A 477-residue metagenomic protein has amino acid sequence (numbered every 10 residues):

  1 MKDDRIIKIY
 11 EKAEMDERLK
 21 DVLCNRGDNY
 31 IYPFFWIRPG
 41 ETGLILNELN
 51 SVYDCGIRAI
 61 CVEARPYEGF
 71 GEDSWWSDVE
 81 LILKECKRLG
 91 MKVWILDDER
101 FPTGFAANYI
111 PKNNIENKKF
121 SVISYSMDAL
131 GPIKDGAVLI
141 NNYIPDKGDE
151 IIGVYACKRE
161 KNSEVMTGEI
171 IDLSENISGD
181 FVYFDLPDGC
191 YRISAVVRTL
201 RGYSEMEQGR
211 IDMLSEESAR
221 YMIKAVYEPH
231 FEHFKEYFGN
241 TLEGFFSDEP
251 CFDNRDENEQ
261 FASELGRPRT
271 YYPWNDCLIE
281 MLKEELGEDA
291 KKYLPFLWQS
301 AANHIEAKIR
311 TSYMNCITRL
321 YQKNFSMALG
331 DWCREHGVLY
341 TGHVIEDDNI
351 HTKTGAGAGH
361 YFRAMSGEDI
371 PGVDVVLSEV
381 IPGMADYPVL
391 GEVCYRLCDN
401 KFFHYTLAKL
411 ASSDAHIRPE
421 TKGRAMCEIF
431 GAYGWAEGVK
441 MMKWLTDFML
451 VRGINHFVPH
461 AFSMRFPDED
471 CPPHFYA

Functional and structural regions predicted by a protein language model:
K2-N25, Y30, I45-C55, E72-T311 (+1 more regions): Mature extracytoplasmic enzyme cores
D28-W36, V62-E68, S204-E216, E306-T318 (+4 more regions): Glycine- and acidic
Y32-F34, A59, G90-W94, L242-F246 (+4 more regions): Structural preference for beta-strand elements that scaffold enzyme active sites
I37-V52, M222-F234, K353-Y361, G438-T446: Short, acidic/polar
G43-R65, L81-I82, K92, W332 (+2 more regions): Catalytic domains of carbohydrate-active enzymes, especially glycoside hydrolases
I45-Y53, V226, H230, L329 (+2 more regions): Structured alpha-helical segments in the cores of large, soluble enzyme domains
P102-N108, H336-A477: Hydrophobic targeting/anchoring helices
Y227-Y237, C316-I345: Conserved, well-ordered alpha-helix/loop/beta-strand core segments that scaffold catalytic motifs
